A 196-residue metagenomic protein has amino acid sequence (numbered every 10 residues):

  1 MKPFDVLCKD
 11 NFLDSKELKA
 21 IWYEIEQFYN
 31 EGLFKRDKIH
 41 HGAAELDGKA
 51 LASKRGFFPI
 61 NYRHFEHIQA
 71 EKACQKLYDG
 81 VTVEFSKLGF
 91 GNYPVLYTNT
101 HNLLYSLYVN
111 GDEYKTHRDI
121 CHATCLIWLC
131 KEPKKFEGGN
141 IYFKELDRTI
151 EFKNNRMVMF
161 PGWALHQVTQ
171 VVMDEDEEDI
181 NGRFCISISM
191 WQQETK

Functional and structural regions predicted by a protein language model:
M1-F90: Non-heme Fe(II)/2-oxoglutarate
K87-G89, Y108-D112: Short acidic (Asp/Glu) patches
P94-L107: A short glycine-rich, His/Asp/Glu-containing loop-to-beta-strand
H101, N110-D112, N155: Tight coil/turn sites that cap or link beta-strands
L107-V109, R118-K135, S187-W191: Short, conserved beta-strand element in jelly-roll/cupin
Y114-H117, I150: Short glycine-biased active-site loop of nucleotidyltransferases that positions the nucleotide triphosphate and helps
C121, F136-K196: Catalytic core of Fe(II)/2-oxoglutarate
